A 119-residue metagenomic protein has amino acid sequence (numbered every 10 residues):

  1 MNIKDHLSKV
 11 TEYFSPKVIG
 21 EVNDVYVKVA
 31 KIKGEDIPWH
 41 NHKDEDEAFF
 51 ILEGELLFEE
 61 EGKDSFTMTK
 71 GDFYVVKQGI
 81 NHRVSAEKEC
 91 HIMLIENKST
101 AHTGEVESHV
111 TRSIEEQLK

Functional and structural regions predicted by a protein language model:
M1-V29, E107-K119: A short, N-terminal "cap"/entry segment at the start of jelly-roll beta-barrel domains of the cupin/DSBH fold
N23, L52-E53, T69-K70, K88: A cytosolic small-molecule/anion-sensing beta-strand core signal
V25, D44-L57, E61-G62: Glycine- and acidic-residue-biased ligand/ion/polar-headgroup-sensing regions
Y26-H42: Conserved short histidine dyad/triad with adjacent acidic residue
N41-D44, A86-K88: Short glycine/proline-enriched turns and hinge-like loops at secondary-structure junctions
G62-G79: Short acidic-glycine-tyrosine-enriched beta hairpin
Q78-V106: Ligand-binding loop in jelly-roll beta-barrel domains
